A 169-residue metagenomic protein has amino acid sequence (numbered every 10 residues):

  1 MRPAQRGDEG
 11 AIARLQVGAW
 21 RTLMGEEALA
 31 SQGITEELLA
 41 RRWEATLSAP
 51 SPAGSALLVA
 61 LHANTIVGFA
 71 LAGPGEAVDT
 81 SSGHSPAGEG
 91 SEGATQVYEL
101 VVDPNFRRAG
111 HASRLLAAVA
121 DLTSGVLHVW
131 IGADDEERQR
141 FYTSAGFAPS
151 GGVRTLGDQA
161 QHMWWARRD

Functional and structural regions predicted by a protein language model:
M1-R14, L23-M24: A short beta-loop-alpha structural element at the N-terminal edge of CoA-dependent acyl/N-acetyltransferase catalytic
W20-A45: Conserved GNAT-fold acetyl-CoA-binding loop/helix
R41-V59, Q96: A short helix-loop-beta-strand connector motif used in the catalytic cores of GNAT acetyltransferases and, in some
L57-V59, T65-E76, T80-P86, A94-Q96 (+1 more regions): Conserved beta-strand in the GNAT
Y98-R107, I131-G132: A short, internal acetyl-CoA/4′-phosphopantetheine-binding micro-motif in the GNAT/acyltransferase core
F106-A118: Conserved acetyl-CoA pyrophosphate-binding loop and the N-cap/start of the following alpha-helix in GNAT-like
L122-D134: Conserved GNAT acetyl-CoA-binding A-motif
Y142, F147: Conserved active-site tyrosine of GNAT-family acetyltransferases
